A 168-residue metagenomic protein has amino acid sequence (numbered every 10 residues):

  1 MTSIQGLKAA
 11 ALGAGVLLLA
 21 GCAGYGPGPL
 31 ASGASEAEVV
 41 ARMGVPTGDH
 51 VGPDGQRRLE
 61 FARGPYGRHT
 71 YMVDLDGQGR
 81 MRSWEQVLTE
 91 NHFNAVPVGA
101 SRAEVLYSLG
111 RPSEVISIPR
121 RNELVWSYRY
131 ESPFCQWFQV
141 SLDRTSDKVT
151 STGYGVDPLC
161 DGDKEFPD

Functional and structural regions predicted by a protein language model:
M1-A11: Bacterial N-terminal signal peptides that target proteins for export
A14-L17: Repetitive helical segments and hydrophobic/amphipathic motifs
L19-G21: C-terminal motif of bacterial Sec signal peptides marking the signal peptidase cleavage site
A23-D168: Residues within mature, well-folded domains
